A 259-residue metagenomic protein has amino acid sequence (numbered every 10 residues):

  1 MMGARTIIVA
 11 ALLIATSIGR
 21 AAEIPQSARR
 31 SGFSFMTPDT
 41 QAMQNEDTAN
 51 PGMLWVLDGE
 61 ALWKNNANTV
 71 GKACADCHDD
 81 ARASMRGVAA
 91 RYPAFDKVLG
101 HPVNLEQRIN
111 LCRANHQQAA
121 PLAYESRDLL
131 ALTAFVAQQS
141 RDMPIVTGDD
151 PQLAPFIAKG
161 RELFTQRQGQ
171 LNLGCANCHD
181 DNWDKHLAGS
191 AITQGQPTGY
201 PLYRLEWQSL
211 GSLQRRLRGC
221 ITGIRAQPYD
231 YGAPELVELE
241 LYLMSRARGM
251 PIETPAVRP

Functional and structural regions predicted by a protein language model:
M2-I8, L12-W55, A83, P93-A158 (+4 more regions): Post-cleavage N-terminal segment of exported redox proteins
N45-C77: N-terminal, post-signal-peptide region of Sec/Tat-exported proteins
W63, L163-F164: Conserved short C-terminal alpha-helix that flanks the catalytic cleft of nucleotide-sugar-dependent
N66-A67, R167-G169: Short coil/turn linking the two alpha-helices of tandem helical-hairpin repeats
V70-R82, L132, G160, L171-N182 (+2 more regions): The canonical Cys-X-X-Cys-His
K72-S84, A89-Y92, D150-P151: Acidic helix-start/capping segments at beta-turn-to-alpha-helix junctions
S84-G87, K185-G189: Short Cys/His-rich "knuckle" micro-motifs
A89-V98, A191-Y200: Short cysteine/histidine-rich metal-coordination sites, predominantly Zn2+-binding motifs
